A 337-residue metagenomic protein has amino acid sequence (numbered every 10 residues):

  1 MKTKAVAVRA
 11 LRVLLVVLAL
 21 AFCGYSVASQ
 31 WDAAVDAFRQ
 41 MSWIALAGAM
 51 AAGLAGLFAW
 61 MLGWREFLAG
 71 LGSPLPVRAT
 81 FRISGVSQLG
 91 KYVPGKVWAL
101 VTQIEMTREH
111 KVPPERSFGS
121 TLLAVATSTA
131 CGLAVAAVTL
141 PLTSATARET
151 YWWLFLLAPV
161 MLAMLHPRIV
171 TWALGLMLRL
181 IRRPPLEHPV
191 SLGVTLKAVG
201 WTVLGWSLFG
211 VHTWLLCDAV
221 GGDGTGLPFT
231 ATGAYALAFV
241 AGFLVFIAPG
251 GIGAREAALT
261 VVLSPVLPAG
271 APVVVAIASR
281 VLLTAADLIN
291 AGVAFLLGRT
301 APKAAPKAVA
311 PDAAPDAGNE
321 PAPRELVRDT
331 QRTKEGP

Functional and structural regions predicted by a protein language model:
M1-I83, G132, T139-F243, A269-A276 (+1 more regions): Predominantly cytoplasmic-facing regulatory/coupling regions of multi-pass membrane proteins
L18-L20, F118-A126, G224: Short, amphipathic, aromatic/basic-enriched membrane-interface segments that mark the entry/exit of transmembrane
V77-R82, K96-V101, R108-A124, P268-A278: Membrane-interface alpha-helices at helix entry/exit sites of multi-pass transporters
V86-V93, A236-I252, E256: Transmembrane alpha-helix interface/packing and boundary motifs in multi-pass membrane proteins, characterized by
Q88-V97, V125-L133: Mid-bilayer segments of alpha-helical transmembrane spans in multi-pass integral membrane proteins that mediate
L89, L123-A126, V240, V281: Transmembrane alpha-helical cores of Major Facilitator Superfamily
V97-H110, I247-P265: Re-entrant/interfacial helical elements at transmembrane boundaries that shape and gate the permeation pathway
